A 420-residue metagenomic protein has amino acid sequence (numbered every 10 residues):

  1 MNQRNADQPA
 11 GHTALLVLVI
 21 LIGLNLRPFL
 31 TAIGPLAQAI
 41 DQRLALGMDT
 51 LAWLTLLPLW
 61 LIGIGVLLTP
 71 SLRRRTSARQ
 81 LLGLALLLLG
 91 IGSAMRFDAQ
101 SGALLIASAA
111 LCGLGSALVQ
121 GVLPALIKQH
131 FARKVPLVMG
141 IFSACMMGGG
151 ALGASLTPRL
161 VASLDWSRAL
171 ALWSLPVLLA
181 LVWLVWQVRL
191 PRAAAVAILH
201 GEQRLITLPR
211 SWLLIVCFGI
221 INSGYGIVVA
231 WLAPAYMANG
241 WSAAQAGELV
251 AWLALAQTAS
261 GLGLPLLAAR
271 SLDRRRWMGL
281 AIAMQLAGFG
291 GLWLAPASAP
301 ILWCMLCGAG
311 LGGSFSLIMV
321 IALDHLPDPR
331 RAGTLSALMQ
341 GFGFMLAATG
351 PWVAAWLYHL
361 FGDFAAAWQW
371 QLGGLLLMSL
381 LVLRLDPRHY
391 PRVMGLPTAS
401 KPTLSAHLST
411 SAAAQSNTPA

Functional and structural regions predicted by a protein language model:
I33-G34, P209-A251, L255-G261: Extracytoplasmic gate region of multi-pass secondary transporters
A45, S77, D98-A103, A132 (+2 more regions): Helix-breaking motifs and short loop linkers at transmembrane-helix boundaries and internal kinks in secondary membrane
I64-A103: Conserved MFS/SLC helix-loop-helix module at the cytosolic interface between two early adjacent transmembrane helices
G65-S77, S260-D273: Helix-to-loop junctions at the C-terminal end of transmembrane segments in multipass secondary transporters
S108-A144: Cytoplasmic helix-loop-helix junction between adjacent transmembrane helices in 12-TM secondary transporters
L118-F131, G313-P327: Intracellular juxtamembrane helix-capping segments at the cytosolic ends of symmetry-related transmembrane helices
R133-K134, G140-R189: Helix-loop-helix hairpin linking two adjacent transmembrane segments in secondary transporters
P329-F364, Q371: A late C-terminal transmembrane helix in Major Facilitator Superfamily
